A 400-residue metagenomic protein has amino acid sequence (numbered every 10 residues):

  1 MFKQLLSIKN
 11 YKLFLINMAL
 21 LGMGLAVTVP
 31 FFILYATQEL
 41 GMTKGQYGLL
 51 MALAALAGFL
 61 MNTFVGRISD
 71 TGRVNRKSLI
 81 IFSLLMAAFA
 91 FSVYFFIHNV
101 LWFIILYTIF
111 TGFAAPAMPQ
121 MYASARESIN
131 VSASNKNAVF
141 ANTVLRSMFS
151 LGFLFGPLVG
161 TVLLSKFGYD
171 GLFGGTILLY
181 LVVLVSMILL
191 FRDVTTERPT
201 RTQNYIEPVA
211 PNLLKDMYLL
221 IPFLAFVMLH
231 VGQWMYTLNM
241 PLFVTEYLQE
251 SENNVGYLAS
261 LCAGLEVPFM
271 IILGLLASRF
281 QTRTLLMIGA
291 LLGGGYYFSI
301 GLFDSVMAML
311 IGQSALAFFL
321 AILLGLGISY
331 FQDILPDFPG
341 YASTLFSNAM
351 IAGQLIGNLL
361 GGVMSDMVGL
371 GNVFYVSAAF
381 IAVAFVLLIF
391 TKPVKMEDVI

Functional and structural regions predicted by a protein language model:
M1-I8, R192-F223: Juxtamembrane intracellular "pre-TM" segments in multi-pass secondary transporters
F2-A55, I221, H230-Y247, V255: Helix-loop boundary and gating motifs at the non-cytosolic
A19, L101-M118, V227, A308-I322: Hydrophobic core of transmembrane alpha-helices in multi-pass small-molecule transporters, especially MFS/SLC-type
M61-V74, L164, F269-Q281, S365: Helix-to-loop junctions at the C-terminal end of transmembrane segments in multipass secondary transporters
S78-S92, G174-I177, T284-S299, A378: Structural signature of the two symmetry-related core transmembrane helices
A115-S132, I322-L335: Intracellular juxtamembrane helix-capping segments at the cytosolic ends of symmetry-related transmembrane helices
G171-L189, V373-F390: Symmetry-related core transmembrane helices of the 12-TM Major Facilitator Superfamily/SLC fold
F269, R283-G327: C-terminal transmembrane helical hairpin of 12-TM major facilitator-type secondary transporters
